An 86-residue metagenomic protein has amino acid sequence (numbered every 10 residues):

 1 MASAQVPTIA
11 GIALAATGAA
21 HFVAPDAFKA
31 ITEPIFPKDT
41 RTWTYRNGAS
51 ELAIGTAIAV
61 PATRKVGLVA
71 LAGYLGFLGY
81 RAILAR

Functional and structural regions predicted by a protein language model:
M1-R86: Short amphipathic, positively biased membrane-proximal segments that drive organelle/inner-membrane targeting
